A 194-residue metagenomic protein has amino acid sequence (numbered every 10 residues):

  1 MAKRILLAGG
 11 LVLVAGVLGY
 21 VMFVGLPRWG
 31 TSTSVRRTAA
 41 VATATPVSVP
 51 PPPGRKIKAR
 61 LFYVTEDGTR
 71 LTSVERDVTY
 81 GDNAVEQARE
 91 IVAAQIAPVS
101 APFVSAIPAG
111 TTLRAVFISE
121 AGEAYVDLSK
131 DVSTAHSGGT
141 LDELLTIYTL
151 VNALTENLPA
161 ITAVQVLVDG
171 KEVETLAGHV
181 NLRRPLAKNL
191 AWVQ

Functional and structural regions predicted by a protein language model:
M1-Q194: Bimodal "functional hotspot" detector
